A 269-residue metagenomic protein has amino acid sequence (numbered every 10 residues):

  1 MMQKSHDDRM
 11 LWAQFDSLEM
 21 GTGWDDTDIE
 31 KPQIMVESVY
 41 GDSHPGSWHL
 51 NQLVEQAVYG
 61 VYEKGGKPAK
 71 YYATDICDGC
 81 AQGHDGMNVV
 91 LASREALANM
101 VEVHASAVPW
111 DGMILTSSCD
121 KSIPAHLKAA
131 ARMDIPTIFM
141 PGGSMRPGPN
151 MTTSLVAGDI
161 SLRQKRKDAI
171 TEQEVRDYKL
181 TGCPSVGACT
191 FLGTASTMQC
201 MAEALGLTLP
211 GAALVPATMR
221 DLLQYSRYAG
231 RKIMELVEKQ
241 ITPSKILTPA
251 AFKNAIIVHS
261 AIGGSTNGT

Functional and structural regions predicted by a protein language model:
M1-K31: N-terminal amphipathic/basic leader segments beginning at the initiator methionine
H6, W24, G41-H49, C189 (+1 more regions): A short N-terminal beta->alpha junction/helix N-cap motif
W24, G66, G206-L207: Short aromatic/hydrophobic-glycine micro-motifs
T27-P141: Long, structured ligand/cofactor-binding scaffold of large enzymes
V90-N254: Active-site cavity-forming subdomains of large catalytic enzyme subunits
I256-V258: Flexible, glycine-rich loop/tail regions that form catalytic "lids" or insertion modules at the edges of active sites
